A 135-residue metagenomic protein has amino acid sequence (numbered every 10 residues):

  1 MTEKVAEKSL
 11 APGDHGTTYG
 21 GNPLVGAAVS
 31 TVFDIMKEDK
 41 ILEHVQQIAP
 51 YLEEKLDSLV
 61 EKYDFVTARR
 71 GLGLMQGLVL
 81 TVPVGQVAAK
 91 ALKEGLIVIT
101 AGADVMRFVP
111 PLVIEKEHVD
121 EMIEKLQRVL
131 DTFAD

Functional and structural regions predicted by a protein language model:
M1-D135: Conserved N-terminal phosphate-binding loop of PLP-dependent enzymes in the Aspartate aminotransferase
